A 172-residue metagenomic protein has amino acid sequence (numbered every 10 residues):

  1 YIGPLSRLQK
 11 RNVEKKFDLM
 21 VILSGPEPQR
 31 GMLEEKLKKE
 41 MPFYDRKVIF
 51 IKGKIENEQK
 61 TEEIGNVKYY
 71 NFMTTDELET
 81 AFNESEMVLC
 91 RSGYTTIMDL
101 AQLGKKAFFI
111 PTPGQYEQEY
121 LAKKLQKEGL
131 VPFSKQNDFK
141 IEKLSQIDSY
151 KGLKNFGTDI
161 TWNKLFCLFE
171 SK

Functional and structural regions predicted by a protein language model:
Y1: Active-site-proximal region of nucleotide-activated glycan assembly enzymes, centered on histidine/acidic-rich loops
P4-M87, N137: Donor-nucleotide binding loops and adjacent catalytic segments primarily of GT-B fold Leloir glycosyltransferases
G31, F72-D76, Y94, E119 (+1 more regions): Structural motif corresponding to alpha-helix initiation and N-cap regions
D76-E77, T96, K143, K164: Short acidic active-site motifs
E77-E119: A donor-sugar binding/catalytic signature common to diverse glycosyltransferases and related nucleotide-sugar
E119-L130: Active-site-proximal loop->helix
L130-K172: Leloir-type glycosyltransferase catalytic cores
